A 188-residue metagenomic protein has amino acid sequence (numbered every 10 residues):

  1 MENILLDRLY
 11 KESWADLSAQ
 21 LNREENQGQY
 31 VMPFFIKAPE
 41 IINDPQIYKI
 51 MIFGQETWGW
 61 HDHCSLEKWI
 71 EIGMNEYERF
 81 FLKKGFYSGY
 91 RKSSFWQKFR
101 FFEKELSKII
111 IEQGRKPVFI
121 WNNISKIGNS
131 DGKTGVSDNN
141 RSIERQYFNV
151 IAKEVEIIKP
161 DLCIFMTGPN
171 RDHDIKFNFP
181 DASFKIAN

Functional and structural regions predicted by a protein language model:
M1-N3, I127-N188: Glycine/proline-rich loop-helix segments at beta-alpha junctions forming the active-site rim of enzyme cores
M1-R91, V150, E154, N188: Active-site and ligand/interface coordination hotspots across diverse enzymes and nucleic-acid-associated assemblies
P45, Q55-E56, N123-I124, F165-N170: Short, well-ordered beta-to-alpha junction loops that form the rim of enzyme active sites and present histidine/acidic
M51, I120-N122, L162-I164: Hydrophobic/aromatic beta-strand patches that form the interior of the parallel beta-sheet core in alpha/beta enzyme
Y77-F95, K126-E144: Surface-exposed cleft-lining segments at the edges of enzyme active sites
Y90-I110, D174-N188: Charged, glycine-enriched surface loops/patches that mediate electrostatic binding to polyanionic ligands
F102-P117, I157-P160: A structural motif corresponding to the C-terminal end of an alpha-helix and its immediate exit/capping segment
E112-N129: Short, contiguous, well-structured surface segments enriched in hydrophobic/aromatic residues
